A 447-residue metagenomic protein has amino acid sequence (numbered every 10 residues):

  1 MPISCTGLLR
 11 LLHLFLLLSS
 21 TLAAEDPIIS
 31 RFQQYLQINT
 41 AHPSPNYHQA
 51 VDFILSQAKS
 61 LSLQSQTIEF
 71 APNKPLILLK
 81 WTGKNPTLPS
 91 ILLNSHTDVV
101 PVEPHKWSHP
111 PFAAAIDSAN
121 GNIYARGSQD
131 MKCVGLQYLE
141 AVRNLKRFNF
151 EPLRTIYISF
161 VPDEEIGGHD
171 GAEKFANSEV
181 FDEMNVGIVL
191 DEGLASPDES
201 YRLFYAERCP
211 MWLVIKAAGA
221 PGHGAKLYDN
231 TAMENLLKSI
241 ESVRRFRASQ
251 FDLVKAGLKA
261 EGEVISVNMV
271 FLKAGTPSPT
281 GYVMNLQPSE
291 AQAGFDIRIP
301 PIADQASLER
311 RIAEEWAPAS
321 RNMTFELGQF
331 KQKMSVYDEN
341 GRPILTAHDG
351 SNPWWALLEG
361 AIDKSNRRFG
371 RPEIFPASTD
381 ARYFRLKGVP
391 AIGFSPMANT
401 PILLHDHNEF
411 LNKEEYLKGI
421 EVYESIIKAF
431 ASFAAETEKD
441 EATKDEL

Functional and structural regions predicted by a protein language model:
P2, L22-S128, G135, L139 (+1 more regions): Acidic/His- and Gly-rich active-site-bordering loop/insert found across diverse amide/peptide-bond hydrolases
C5-A23: Cleavable N-terminal signal peptides of Sec/SRP-targeted secreted and luminal proteins
A23-P27, S65, N85, L194-E199 (+3 more regions): Metal-dependent amide/peptide-bond hydrolase catalytic core, centered on the "pita-bread" metallohydrolase fold
Q33, L55, L136-L139, R143 (+4 more regions): Predominant activation on well-ordered alpha-helical scaffold segments within soluble catalytic domains
A41-P43, P72, N85-P86, T97-P101 (+4 more regions): Solvent-exposed loop/turn segments at secondary-structure junctions within structured extracellular/periplasmic domains
N94-H96, F160, V189-G193, K216-A218 (+1 more regions): Short beta-strand segments
N122, Q129-A206: Acidic/histidine-rich catalytic neighborhood of metal-dependent amide-processing enzymes
I123-L136, E165, N230-M233, F410-L417: Short, conserved micro-motifs enriched in small and acidic residues
